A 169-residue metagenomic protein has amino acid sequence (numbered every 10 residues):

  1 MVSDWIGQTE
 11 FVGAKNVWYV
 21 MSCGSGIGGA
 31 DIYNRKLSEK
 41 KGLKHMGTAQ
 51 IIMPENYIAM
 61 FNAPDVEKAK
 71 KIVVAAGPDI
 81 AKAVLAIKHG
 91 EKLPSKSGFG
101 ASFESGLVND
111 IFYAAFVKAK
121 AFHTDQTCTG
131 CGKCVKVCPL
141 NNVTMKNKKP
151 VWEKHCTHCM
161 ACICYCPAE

Functional and structural regions predicted by a protein language model:
M1-I111: FMN-binding flavodoxin-like domain, especially the glycine-rich phosphate-binding loop
S22, K68, D125-Q126, K154: Conserved short-loop catalytic and cofactor-binding motifs
C23, S38, I111-Y113, V117 (+3 more regions): Generic structural signal for short, flexible, solvent-exposed coil/loop and linker residues
F61-A63, C156-C159: Short low-complexity, flexible loop/linker segments enriched in glycine and/or proline with clustered acidic
P64-K68, F116, K120, K148: Short amphipathic alpha-helical segments at helix-loop
F99-P139: A mid-sequence, solvent-exposed acidic-amphipathic segment
H123-T124, T129, K133-V151, T157 (+1 more regions): Iron-sulfur cluster-binding cysteine motifs and their immediate structural context in ferredoxin-like electron-transfer
